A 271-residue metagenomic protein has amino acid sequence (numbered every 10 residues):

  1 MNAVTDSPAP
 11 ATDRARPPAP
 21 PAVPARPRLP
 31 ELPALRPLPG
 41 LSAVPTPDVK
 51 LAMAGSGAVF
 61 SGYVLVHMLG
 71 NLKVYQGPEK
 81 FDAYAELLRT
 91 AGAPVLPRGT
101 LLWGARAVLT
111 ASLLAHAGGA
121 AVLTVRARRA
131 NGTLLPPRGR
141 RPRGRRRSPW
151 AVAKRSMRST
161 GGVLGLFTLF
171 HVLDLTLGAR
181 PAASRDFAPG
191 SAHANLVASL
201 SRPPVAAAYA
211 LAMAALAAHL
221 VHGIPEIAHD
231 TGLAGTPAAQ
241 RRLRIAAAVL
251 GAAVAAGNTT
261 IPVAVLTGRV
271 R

Functional and structural regions predicted by a protein language model:
M1-R271: Membrane-embedded alpha-helical bundles that constitute the cytochrome b-like, heme-associated redox core of multi-pass
